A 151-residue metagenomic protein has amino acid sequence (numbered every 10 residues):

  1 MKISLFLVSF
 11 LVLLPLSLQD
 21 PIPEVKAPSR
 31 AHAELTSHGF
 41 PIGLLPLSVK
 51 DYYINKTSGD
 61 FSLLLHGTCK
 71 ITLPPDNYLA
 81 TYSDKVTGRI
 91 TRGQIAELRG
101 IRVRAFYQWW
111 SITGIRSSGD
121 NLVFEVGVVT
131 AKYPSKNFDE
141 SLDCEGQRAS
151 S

Functional and structural regions predicted by a protein language model:
K2, F10-R30: N-terminal signal peptide
A27-T68: N-terminal secretory signal peptides
G59-F61, A80, D120: Residues at beta-strand starts and edge strands
T68-I71, T130-A131: Short, surface-exposed beta-strand-loop junctions and turns on beta-sheet-rich folds
P74-D84: Short Gly/aromatic-enriched secondary-structure transition segments
Y82-S151: Helix-rich interaction surfaces within compact, conserved domain-sized segments that mediate assembly or partner
